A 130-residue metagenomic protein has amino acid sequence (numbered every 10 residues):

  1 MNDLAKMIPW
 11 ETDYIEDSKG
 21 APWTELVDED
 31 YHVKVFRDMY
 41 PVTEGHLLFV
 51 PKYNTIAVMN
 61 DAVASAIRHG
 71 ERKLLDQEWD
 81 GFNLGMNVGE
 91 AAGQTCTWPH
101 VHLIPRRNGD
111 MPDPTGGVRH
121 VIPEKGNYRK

Functional and structural regions predicted by a protein language model:
M1-K130: HIT superfamily nucleotide-processing domains
